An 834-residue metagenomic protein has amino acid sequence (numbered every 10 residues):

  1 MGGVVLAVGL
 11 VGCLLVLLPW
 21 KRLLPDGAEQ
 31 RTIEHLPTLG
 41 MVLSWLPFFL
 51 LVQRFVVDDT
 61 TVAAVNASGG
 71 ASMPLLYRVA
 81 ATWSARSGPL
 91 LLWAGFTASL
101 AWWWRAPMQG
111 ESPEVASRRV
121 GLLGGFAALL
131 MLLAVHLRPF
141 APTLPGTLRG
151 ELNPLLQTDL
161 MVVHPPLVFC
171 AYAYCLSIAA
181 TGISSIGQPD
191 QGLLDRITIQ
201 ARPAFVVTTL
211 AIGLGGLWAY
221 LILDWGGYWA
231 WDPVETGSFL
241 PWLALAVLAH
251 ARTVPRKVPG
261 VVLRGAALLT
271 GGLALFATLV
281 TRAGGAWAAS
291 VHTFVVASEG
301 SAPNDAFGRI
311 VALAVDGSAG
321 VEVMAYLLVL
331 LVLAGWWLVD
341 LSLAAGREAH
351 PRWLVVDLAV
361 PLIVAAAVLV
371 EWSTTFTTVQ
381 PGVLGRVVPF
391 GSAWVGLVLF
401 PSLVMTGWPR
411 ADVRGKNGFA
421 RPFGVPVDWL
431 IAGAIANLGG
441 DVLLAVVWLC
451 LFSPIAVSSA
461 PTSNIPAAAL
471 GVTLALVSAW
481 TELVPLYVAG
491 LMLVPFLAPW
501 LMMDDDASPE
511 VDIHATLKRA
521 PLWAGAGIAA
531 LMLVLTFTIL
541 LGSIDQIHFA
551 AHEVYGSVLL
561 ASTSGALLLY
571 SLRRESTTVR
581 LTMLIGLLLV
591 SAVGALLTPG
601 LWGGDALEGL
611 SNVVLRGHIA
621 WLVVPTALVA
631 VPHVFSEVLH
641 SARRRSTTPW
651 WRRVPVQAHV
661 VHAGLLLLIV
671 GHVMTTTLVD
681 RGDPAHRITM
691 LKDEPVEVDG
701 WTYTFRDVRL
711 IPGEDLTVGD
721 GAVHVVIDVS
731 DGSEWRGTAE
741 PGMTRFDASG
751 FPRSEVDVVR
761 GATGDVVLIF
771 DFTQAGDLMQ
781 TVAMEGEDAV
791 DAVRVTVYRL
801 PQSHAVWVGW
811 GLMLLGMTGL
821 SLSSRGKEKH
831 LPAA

Functional and structural regions predicted by a protein language model:
M1-L24, L36-L39, L46, T60-V62 (+4 more regions): Contiguous transmembrane helix-bundle modules in multi-pass membrane proteins
L23-G88, S117-Q157, W218, A289-V291: Transmembrane helix-loop-helix hairpins at membrane boundaries of multipass inner-membrane proteins
S44-A67, A71, A80-A101, V135-A141 (+7 more regions): Transmembrane-helix bundle segments that line or gate the permeation/cavity pathway in multi-pass membrane proteins
F48-A67, L75, A81, W103-S117 (+9 more regions): Transmembrane alpha-helix boundary signature
P89-L90, F96-T143, T147-G216: A conserved hydrophobic secondary-structure block that centers on an alpha-helix together with its immediately flanking
L214-E235, A286-V291: Interfacial helix-loop-helix junctions of multi-pass membrane proteins
E697-Q802, L812: Extracytosolic and intramembrane catalytic regions of membrane-associated proteins in envelope/secretory systems
